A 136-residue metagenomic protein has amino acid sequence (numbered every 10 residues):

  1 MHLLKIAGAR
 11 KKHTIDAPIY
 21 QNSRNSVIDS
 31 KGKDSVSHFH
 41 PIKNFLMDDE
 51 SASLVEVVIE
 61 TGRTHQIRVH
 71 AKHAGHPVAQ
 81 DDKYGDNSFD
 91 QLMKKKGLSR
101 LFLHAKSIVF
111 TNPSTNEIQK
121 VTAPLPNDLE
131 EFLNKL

Functional and structural regions predicted by a protein language model:
M1-L136: RNA pseudouridine synthases
